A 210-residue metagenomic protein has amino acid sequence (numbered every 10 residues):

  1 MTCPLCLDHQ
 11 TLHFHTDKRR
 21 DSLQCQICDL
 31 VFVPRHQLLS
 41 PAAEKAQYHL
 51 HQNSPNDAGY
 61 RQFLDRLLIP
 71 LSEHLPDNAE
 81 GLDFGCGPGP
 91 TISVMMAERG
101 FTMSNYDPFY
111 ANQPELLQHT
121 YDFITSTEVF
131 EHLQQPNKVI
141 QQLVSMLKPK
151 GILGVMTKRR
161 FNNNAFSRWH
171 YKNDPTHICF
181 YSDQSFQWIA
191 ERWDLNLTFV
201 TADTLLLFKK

Functional and structural regions predicted by a protein language model:
M1-F123, T127, I140, M156 (+3 more regions): Conserved N-terminal segment of class I S-adenosyl-L-methionine
P76, Q134, K148: Short conserved AdoMet
T125-Q135: A short SAM/SAH-binding and catalytic strip from SAM-dependent methyltransferases
L133-L143, T157: A short, conserved alpha-helix within the catalytic core of class I
K150-K158: Conserved beta-strand signature within the Rossmann-like core of class I S-adenosyl-L-methionine
T157-C179, Q184-S185: Short, glycine-/aromatic-enriched active-site segment of Class I SAM-dependent methyltransferases
S185, I189-R192, F199: Acidic, glycine-rich loop-and-beta core segments that form the ion-binding/anion-interacting portion of active sites
K209-K210: C-terminal lobe and adjacent flexible extensions of AdoMet/dcAdoMet transferase-like proteins
